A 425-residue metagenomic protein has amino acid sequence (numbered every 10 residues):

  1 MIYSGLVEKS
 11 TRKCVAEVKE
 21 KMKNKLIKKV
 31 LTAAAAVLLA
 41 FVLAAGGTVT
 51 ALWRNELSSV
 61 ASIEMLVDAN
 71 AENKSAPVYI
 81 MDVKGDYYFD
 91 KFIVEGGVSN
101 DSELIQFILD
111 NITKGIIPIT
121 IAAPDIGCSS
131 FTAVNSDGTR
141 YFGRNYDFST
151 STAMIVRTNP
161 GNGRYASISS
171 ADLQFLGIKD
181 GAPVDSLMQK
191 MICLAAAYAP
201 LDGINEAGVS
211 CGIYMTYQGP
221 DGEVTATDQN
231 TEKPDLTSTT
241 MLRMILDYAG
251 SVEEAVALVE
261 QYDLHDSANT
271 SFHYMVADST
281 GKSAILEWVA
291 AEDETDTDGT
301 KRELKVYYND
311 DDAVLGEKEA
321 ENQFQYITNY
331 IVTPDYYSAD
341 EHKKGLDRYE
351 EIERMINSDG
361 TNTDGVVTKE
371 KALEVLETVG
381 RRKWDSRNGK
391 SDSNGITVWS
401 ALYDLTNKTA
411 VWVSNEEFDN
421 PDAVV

Functional and structural regions predicted by a protein language model:
V7, T11, V18, K23-L26 (+3 more regions): N-terminal mature-domain region immediately after signal-peptide cleavage in secreted/organellar precursors
K28-A33: Short, hydrophobic alpha-helical membrane anchors of single-pass surface/secreted proteins
R164-G177, V314-D340: A recognition module on extended beta-rich or small alphabeta surfaces enriched in W/G with H and D/E
S251-V256, S271: Short secondary-structure capping/junction motifs at helix and strand boundaries
L258, S267: Phosphate-interacting basic helix/loop segments used at nucleotide- and nucleic-acid interfaces
N269-I331: Extended amphipathic alpha-helical segments with heptad-repeat/coiled-coil character used for oligomerization, fusion
I327-L376: Long, charge-rich alpha-helical interaction segments
